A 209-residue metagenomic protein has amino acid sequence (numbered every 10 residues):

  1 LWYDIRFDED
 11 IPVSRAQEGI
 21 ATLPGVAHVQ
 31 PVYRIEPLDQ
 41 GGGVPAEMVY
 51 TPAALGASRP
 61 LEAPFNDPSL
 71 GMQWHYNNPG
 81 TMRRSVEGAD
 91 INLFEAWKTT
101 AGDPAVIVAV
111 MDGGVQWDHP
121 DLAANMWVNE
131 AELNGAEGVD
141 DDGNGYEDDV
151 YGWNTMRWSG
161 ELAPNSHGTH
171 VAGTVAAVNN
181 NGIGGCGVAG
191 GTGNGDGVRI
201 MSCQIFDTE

Functional and structural regions predicted by a protein language model:
L1-E9, Y33, P37-D39, N194: Surface-exposed aromatic
Y3-R6, N66-M72, P79, I91-N92 (+1 more regions): Extended, compositionally biased low-complexity polar/Lys-Gly-rich tracts and adjacent boundary/linker regions are
D8, R84, V110: Small/polar loops that bind or transfer phosphate-bearing groups
E9-D10, V115: Short beta->alpha junction loops/turns
I11-A16: Short, conserved charged micro-motifs
I20-A21, V175: Hydrophobic C-terminal alpha-helix "anchor/cap" residues
A21-I107, V115-D121, N125: Protease zymogen maturation seam
L61, F94-E209: Subtilisin-like serine protease catalytic core
